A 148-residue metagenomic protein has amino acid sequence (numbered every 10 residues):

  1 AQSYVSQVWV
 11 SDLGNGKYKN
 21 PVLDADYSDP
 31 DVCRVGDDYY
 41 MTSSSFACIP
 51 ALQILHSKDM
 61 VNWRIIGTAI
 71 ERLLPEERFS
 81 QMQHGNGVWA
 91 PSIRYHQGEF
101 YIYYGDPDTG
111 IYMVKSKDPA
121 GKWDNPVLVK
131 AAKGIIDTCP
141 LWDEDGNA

Functional and structural regions predicted by a protein language model:
A1-A148: Carbohydrate-active catalytic/glycan-binding domains of CAZyme proteins, especially the secreted or lumenal ectodomains
